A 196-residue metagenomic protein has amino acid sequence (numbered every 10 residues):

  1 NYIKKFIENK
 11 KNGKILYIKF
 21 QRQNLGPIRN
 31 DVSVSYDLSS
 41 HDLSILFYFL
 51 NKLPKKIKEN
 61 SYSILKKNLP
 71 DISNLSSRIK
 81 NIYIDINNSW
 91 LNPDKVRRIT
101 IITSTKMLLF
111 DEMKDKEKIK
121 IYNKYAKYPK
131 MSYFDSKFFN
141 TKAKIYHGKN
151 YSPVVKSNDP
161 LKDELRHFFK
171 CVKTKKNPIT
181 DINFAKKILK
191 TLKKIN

Functional and structural regions predicted by a protein language model:
N1-N30: A contiguous active-site-proximal alpha/beta segment in oxidoreductase catalytic domains
V32-S35: Short glycine-enriched, charge-decorated loop/helix-capping segments at active-site entrances that position
D37-K127, F134, P153-K176, K193-I195: Contiguous beta-strand/loop segments that form the cofactor/metal-binding neighborhood of enzyme cores
A126-Y151: Charged, glycine/proline-rich intrinsically disordered loops and linkers
